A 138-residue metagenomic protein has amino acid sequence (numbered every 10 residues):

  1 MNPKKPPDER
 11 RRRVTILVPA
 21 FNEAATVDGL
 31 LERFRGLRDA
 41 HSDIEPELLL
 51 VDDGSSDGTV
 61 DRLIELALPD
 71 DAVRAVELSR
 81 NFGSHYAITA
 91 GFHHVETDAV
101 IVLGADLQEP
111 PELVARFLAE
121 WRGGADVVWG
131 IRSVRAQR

Functional and structural regions predicted by a protein language model:
M1-Q137: Structured catalytic core of nucleotide-sugar glycosyltransferases
